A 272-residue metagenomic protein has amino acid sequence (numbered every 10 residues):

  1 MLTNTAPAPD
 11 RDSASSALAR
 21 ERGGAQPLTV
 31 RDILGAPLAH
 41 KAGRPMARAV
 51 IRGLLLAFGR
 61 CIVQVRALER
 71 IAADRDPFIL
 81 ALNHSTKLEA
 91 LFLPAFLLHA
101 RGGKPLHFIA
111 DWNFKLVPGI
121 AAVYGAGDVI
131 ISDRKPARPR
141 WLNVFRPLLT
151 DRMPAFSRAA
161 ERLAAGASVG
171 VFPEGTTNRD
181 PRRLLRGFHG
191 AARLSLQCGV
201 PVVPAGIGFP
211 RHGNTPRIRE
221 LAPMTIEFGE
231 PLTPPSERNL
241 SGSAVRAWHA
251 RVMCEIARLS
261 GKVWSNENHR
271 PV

Functional and structural regions predicted by a protein language model:
L2-L34, W141-V272: Non-catalytic C-terminal accessory region of glycerolipid acyltransferases and related lyso-lipid remodeling enzymes
I33-L34, D74-L148: Catalytic core of membrane glycerolipid acyltransferases/transacylases, capturing the structured, soluble-facing
A36, H40, R44-R60, A121 (+1 more regions): Short hydrophobic helices that act as membrane-entry/anchoring signals
A47-L56, R138-D151: Acidic/glycine-enriched edge-of-secondary-structure segments
I51-L55, P94, L98, I120-A121 (+2 more regions): Short amphipathic alpha-helical segments and helix-helix/interface helices
R52-H84: Helix-to-loop junction immediately C-terminal to a conserved catalytic motif
A57-G59, D74, G102, A165 (+1 more regions): Short, structurally constrained coil/turn elements that cap an alpha-helix or connect an alpha-helix to the following
V65, V117, M153-F156: Structural motif corresponding to alpha-helix initiation and N-cap regions
